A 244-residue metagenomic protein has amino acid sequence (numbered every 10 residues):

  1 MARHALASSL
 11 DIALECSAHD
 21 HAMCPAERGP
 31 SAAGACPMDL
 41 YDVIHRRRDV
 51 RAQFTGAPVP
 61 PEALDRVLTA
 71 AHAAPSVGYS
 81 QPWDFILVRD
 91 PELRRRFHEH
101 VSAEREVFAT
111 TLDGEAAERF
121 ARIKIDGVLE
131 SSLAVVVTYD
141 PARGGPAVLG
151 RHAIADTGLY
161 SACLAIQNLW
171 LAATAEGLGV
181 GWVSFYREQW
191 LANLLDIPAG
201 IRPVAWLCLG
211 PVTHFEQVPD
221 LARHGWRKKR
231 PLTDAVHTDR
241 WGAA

Functional and structural regions predicted by a protein language model:
M1-I12: Extreme N-terminal basic, low-complexity initiation segments that serve as generic localization/processing leaders
A5, D20-A22: Short hydrophobic alpha-helical segments enriched in small aliphatic residues
V43-V50, W206-A244: C-terminal helix-cap and adjacent tail motif
V50-R66: A short N-terminal beta-strand-loop micro-motif at the entrance of redox/enzyme domains
V67, A71-H72, V135, G144-L194: Small-aliphatic-rich amphipathic alpha-helix that forms the alpha element of a beta-alpha
P75-G78: Glycine-rich phosphate/pyrophosphate-binding beta-alpha loops
Q81-A162: Glycine/small-residue-rich phosphate/adenosyl-binding loop
